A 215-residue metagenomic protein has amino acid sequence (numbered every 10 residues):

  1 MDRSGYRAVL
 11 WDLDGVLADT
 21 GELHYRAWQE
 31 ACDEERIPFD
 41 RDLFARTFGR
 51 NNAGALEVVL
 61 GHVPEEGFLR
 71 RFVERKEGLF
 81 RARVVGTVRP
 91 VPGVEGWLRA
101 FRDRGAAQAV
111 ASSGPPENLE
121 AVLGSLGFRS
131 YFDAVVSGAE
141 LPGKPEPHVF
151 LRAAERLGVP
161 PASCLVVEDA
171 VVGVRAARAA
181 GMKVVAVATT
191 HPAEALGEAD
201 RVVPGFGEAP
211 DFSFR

Functional and structural regions predicted by a protein language model:
M1-R7, R99-R102, P115-R215: Asp-based, Mg2+/Mn2+-dependent phosphohydrolase catalytic module
D2-L13, L17-E95, R99-A106: N-terminal helical cap/lid subdomain that shapes the substrate entry/recognition surface in HAD-like hydrolases
D12, V16, S112, D169: Conserved G/P- and acidic residue-centered "switch" motifs that form tight phosphate/ATP-binding loops in soluble
D19, V88, V110, L141 (+1 more regions): Residue-level marker of alpha-helix boundaries and capping positions
V84-R89, S113, A179-G181: Short, flexible loop segments at the rims of nucleotide/cofactor-binding pockets, characterized by
A109-V110, A186: Hydrophobic beta-strand core positions in alpha/beta domains
